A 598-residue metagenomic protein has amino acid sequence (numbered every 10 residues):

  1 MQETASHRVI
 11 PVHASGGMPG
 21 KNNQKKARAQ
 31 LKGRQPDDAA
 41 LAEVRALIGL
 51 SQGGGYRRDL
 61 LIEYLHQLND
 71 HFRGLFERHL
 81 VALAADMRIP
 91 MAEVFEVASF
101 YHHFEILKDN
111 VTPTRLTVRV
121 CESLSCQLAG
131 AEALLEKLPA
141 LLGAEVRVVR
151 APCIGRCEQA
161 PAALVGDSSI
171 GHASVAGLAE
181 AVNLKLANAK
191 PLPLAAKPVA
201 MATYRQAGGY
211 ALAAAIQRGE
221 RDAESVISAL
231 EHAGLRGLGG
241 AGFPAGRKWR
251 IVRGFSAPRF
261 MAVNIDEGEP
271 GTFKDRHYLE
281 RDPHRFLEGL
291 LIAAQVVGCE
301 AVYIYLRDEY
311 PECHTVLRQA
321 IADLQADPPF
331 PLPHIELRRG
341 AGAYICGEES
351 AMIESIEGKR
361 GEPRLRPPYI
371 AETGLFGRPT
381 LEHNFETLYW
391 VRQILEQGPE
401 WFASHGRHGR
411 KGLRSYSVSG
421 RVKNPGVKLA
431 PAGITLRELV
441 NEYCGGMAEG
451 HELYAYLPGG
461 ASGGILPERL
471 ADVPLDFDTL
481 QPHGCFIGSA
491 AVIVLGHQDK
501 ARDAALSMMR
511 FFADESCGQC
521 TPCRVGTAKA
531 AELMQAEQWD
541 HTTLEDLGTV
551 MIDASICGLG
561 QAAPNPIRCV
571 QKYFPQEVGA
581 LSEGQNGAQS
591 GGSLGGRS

Functional and structural regions predicted by a protein language model:
N23-V118, E122-I154, E158-L192, A211-H232 (+8 more regions): Ferredoxin-type iron-sulfur electron-transfer modules in oxidoreductases and energy-metabolism complexes
Y101, D282-V296: Histidine-anchored nucleotide/phosphate-binding helix
V165-D167, S419-P425, P458-G459: Short strand-turn-strand beta-turns centered on an Asx-Gly dipeptide
A207, H314-A432, C444: Hydrophobic alpha-helical positions that pack around
K248, V302, G445-G460: Short loop-to-beta-strand transition segments
G289-L291, A432-A448: Short amphipathic, charge-patterned alpha-helical segments
P311, G420, H451-P474: Short acidic beta-strand-loop surface patches of small beta-rich interaction domains
